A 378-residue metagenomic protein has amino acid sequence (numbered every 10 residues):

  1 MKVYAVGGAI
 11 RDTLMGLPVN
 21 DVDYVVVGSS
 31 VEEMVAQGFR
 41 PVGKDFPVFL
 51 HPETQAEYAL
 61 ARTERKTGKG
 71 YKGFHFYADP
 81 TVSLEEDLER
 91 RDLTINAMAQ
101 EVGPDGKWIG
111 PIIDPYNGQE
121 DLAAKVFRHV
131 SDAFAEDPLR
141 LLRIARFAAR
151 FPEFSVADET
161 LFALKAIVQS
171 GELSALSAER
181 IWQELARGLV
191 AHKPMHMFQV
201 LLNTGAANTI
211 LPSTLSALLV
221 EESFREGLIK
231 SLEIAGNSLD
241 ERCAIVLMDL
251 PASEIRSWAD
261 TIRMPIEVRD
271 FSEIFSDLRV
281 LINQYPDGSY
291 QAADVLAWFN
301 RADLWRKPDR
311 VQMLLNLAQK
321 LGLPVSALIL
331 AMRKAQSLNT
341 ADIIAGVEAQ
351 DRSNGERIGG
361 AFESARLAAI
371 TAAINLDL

Functional and structural regions predicted by a protein language model:
M1-L378: Catalytic cores of the polymerase beta-like nucleotidyltransferase superfamily and closely associated nucleotide
